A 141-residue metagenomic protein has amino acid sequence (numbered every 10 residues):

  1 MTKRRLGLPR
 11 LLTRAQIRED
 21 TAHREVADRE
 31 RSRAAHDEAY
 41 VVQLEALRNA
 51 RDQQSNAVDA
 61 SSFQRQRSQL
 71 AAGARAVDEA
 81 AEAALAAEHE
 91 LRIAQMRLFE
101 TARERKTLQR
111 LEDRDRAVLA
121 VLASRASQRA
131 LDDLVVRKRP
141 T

Functional and structural regions predicted by a protein language model:
M1-T141: Charge-rich amphipathic alpha-helical interaction elements
